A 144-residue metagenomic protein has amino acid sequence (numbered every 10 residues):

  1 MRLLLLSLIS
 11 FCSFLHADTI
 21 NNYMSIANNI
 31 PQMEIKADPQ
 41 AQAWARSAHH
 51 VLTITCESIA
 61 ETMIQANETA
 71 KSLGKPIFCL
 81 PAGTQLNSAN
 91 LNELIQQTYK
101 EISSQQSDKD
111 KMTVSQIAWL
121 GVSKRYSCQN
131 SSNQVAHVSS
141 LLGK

Functional and structural regions predicted by a protein language model:
M1-R2, A17: Absolute protein N-terminus
L3, A43, S47, Q106 (+1 more regions): Conserved aromatic-histidine-acidic binding/catalytic patches
L3-S13: Sec-dependent N-terminal signal peptides
C12-S13, G74, S127, G143: Short, flexible coil/linker elements and helix-boundary hinge sites characteristic of intrinsically disordered
D18-Q97, G121: Short N-proximal segments of mature Sec-exported proteins
T62, A66, Q105-Q106, Q129: Short secondary-structure junctions and interdomain/linker hinges
Q97, E101-D108, M112: Papain-like cysteine protease catalytic cores
D108-K144: C-terminal partner/receptor-binding element of secreted or periplasmic proteins
